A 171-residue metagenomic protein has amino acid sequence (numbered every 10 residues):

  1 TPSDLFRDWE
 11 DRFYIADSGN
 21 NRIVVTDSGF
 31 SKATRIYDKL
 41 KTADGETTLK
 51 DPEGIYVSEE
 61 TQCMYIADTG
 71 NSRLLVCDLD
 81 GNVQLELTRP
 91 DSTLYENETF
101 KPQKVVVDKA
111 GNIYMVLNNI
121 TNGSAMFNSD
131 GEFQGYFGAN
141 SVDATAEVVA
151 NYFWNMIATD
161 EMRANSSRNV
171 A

Functional and structural regions predicted by a protein language model:
T1-A171: Eukaryotic scaffold repeat domains enriched in small/polar residues
